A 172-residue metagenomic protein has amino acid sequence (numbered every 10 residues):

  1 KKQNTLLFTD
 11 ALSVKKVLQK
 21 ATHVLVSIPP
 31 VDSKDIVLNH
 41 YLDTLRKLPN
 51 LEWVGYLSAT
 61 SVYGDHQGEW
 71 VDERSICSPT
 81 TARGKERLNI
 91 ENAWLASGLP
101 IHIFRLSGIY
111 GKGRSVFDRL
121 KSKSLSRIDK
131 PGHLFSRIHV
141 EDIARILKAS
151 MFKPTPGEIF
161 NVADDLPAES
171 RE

Functional and structural regions predicted by a protein language model:
K2-L12, V26-P30: Rossmann-fold cofactor-recognition segment
V17-Y56, N89-N92: NAD(P)-cofactor binding segment of oxidoreductase domains
K34-L38, L42, G64-G68, G113-S115 (+1 more regions): Short glycine-/acidic-enriched loop or helix-start segments at secondary-structure transitions that form or flank
L42-T80: Conserved Rossmann-fold NAD(P)-dependent oxidoreductase catalytic core, especially the SDR/UDP-sugar
Q67-I103: Catalytic helix-loop patch of NAD(P)-dependent Rossmann-fold dehydrogenases
T80-T81, S107-G108, K130-I138: Glycine-rich "substrate-gating" loop/helix at the edge of Rossmann-like oxidoreductase active sites
K85-L88, S97-L99, I109-K123, I128 (+3 more regions): Glycine/proline-rich active-site loop of Rossmann-fold NAD(P)-dependent oxidoreductases
